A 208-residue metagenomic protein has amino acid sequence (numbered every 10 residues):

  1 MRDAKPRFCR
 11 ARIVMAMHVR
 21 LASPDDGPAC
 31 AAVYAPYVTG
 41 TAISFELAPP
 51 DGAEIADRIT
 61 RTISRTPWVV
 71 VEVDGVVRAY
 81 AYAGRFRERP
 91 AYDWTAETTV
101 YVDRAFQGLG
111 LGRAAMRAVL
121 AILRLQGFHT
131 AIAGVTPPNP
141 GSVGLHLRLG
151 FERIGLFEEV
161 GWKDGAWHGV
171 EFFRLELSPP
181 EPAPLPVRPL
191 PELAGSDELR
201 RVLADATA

Functional and structural regions predicted by a protein language model:
H18-C30: A short beta-loop-alpha structural element at the N-terminal edge of CoA-dependent acyl/N-acetyltransferase catalytic
A32-P49: Helix-loop element at the rim of GNAT/NAT acetyltransferase active sites that forms part of the acceptor-substrate
L47-A105, M116-R117, E176-S178: Acetyl-CoA-dependent GNAT
Y82, I132-V135, L147, E152-G169 (+2 more regions): Conserved catalytic-core motifs of GNAT/GCN5-like acyltransferases
Q107, A133-V143: Conserved beta-strand-loop-alpha-helix junction that forms the acyl-donor binding cleft
G108-A121, G144-R148: Conserved acetyl-CoA-binding loop-helix of GNAT-fold acetyltransferases
L123-V135: Conserved GNAT acetyl-CoA-binding A-motif
P179-A208: Acidic/histidine-enriched, glycine/proline-rich intrinsically disordered or flexible terminal extensions
